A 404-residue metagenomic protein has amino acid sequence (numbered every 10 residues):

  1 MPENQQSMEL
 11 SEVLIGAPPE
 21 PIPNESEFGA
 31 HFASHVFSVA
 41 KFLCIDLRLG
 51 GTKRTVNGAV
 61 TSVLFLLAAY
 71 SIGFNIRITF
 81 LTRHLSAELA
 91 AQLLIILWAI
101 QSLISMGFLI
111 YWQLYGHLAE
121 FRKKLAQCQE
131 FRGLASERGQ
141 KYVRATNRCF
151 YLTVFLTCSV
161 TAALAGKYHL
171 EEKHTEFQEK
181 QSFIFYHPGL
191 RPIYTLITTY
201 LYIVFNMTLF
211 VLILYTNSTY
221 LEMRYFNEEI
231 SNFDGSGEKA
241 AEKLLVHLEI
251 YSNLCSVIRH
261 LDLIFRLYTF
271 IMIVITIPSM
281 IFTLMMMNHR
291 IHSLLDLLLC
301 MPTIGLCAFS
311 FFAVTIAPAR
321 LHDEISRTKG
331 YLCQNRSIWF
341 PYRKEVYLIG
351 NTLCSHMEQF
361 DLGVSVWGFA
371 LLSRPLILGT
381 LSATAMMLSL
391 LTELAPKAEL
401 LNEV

Functional and structural regions predicted by a protein language model:
M1-T153, V404: N-terminal signal-anchor/initial transmembrane insertion module of eukaryotic multi-pass membrane proteins
P2-V63, A241-V404: Terminal membrane-anchoring module of integral membrane proteins
V36, T79, E222-E229, T352-H356: Short, Φ-rich (hydrophobic/aromatic) sequence segments
F65-A99, C128-V211, E228-E242, F282-F309 (+1 more regions): Helix-loop-helix junctions within predominantly alpha-helical proteins
M106-A126, L212-Y225, C307-I338: Inner-leaflet juxtamembrane helices
I110-Y115, L134-R138, I230-L244, Q334-Y347: Short intracellular "coupling" helices and adjacent cytoplasmic loop segments at the cytosolic face of multi-pass
K180, Y215-R259: Generic multipass alpha-helical transmembrane bundles of integral membrane proteins
P188-T199, M207-E222, K239-V246, L263-T269 (+2 more regions): Short, contiguous, pocket-lining structural segments that sit at or immediately flank catalytic/ligand-binding sites
